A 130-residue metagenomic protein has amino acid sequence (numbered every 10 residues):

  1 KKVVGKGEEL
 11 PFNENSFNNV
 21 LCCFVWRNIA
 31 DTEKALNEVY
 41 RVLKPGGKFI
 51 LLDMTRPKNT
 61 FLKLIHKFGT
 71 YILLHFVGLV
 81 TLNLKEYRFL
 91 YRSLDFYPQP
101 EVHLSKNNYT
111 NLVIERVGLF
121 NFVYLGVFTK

Functional and structural regions predicted by a protein language model:
V3, V113-E115: General small-molecule cofactor/ligand-binding pocket signal
E8-V20: A short acidic, Gly/Pro-enriched loop at the edge of an enzyme's catalytic core that lines a small-molecule cofactor
N18-T32: A short SAM/SAH-binding and catalytic strip from SAM-dependent methyltransferases
E33-K48: A short glycine-rich, Lys/Arg-flanked "PGG" loop and its adjoining helix->strand segment in the class I
L52-K106, E115-R116, Y124: C-terminal alpha-helical "lid/dimerization" subdomain adjacent to the S-adenosyl-L-methionine
F128-K130: C-terminal beta-strand of the catalytic ATP-binding
